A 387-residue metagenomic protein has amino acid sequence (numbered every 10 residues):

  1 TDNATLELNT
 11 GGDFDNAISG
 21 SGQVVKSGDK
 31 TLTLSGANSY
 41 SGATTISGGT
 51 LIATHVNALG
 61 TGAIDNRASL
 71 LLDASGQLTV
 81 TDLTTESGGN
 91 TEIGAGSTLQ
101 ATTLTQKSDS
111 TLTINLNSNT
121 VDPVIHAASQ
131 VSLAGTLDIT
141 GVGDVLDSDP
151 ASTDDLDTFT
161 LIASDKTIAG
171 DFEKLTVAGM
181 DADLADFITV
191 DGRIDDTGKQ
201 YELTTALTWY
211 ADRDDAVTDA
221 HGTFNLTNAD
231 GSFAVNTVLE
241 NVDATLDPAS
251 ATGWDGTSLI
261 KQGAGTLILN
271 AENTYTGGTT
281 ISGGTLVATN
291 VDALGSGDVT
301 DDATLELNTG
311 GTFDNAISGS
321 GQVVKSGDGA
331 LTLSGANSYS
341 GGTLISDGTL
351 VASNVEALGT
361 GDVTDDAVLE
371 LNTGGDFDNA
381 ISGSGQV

Functional and structural regions predicted by a protein language model:
T1-R67, T84-E86, A206-L294, V299-A357 (+2 more regions): Extracellular repeat-rich scaffold modules on cell surfaces
N3, G96, D109, T153-D157 (+3 more regions): Glycine-centered loop/turn motifs
L8-N9, N117, S132-T257: Extracellular/surface-exposed low-complexity segments
G12, N57, G76, N117-T120 (+7 more regions): Acidic glycine-/aspartate-rich tracts in secreted/extracellular proteins
A43, P123-I125, D171: Extended hydrophobic-aromatic, low-complexity segments
A63, L83-T84, L104-T105, D186-I194 (+2 more regions): Short, exposed beta-strand/loop patches in secreted or surface proteins that constitute
L72-D157, V323, G385-V387: Extracellular beta-strand/loop-rich repeat segments of large surface/secreted proteins
